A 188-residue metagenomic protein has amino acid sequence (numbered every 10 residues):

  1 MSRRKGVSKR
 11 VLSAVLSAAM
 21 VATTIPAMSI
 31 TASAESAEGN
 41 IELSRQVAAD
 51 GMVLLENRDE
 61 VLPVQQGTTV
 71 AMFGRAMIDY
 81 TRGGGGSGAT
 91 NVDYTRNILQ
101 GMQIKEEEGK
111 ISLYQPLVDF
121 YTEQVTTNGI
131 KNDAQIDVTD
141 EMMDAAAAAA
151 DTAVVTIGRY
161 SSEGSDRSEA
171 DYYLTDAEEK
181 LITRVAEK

Functional and structural regions predicted by a protein language model:
M1-V15: Bacterial Sec-dependent N-terminal signal peptides
R3-G6, S29, S33, V53: A composition-driven signal for long, intrinsically disordered, charge-rich low-complexity tracts
V11, V15-A19, S29-T31: Short, intrinsically disordered, low-complexity terminal segments
L16, M20-T24, L54-N57: Hydrophobic core
A22-S36: Sec-dependent signal peptide cleavage junction
E35-K188: C-terminal non-catalytic regions of proteins with extracellular/luminal or membrane-system context
